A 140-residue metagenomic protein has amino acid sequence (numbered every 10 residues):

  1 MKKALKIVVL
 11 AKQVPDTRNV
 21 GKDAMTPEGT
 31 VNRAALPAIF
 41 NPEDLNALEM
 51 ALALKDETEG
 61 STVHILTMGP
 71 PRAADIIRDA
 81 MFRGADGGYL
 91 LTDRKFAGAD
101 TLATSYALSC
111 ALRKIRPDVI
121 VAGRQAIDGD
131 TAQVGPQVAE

Functional and structural regions predicted by a protein language model:
M1-E140: N-terminal glycine-rich FAD/FM-binding segment characteristic of electron-transfer flavoproteins
